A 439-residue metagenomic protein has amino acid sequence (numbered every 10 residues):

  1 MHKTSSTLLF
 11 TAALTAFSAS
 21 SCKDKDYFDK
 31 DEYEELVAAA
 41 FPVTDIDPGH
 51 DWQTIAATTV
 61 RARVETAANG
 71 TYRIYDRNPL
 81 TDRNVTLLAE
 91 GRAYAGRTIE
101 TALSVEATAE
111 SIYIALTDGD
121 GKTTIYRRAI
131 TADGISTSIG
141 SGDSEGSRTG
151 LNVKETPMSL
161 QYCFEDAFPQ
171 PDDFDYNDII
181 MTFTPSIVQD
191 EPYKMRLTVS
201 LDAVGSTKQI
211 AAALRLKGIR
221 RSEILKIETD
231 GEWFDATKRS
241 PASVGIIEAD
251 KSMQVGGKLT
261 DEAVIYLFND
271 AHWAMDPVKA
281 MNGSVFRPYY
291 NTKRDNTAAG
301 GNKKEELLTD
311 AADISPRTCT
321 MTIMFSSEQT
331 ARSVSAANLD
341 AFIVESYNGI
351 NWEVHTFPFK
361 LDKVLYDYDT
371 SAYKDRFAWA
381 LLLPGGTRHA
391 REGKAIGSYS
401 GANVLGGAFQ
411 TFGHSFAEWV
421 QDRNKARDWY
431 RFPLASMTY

Functional and structural regions predicted by a protein language model:
M1-S20: Sec-dependent bacterial lipoprotein signal peptides
S18-D45: Bacterial Sec-dependent N-terminal signal peptides
E32-F41, E90-A93, G119-G142, M181: Structured interaction patches on ligand/partner-binding surfaces of diverse proteins
I55-A56, T66-L87, Y176, Q209-A211: Short, ordered, surface-exposed loop/turn motifs in non-cytosolic proteins
A56-T58, Y193-L197: Structural beta-strand segments of beta-rich domains
Y94-Y113, R128-I130, G140-G142: Short Pro-Gly-centered beta-turn/loop motif in secreted/extracellular proteins
A109-G119, V344: Short, aromatic- and glycine-rich surface loops/edge beta-strands on solvent-exposed regions
D261-Y439: A eukaryote-biased signal for long
